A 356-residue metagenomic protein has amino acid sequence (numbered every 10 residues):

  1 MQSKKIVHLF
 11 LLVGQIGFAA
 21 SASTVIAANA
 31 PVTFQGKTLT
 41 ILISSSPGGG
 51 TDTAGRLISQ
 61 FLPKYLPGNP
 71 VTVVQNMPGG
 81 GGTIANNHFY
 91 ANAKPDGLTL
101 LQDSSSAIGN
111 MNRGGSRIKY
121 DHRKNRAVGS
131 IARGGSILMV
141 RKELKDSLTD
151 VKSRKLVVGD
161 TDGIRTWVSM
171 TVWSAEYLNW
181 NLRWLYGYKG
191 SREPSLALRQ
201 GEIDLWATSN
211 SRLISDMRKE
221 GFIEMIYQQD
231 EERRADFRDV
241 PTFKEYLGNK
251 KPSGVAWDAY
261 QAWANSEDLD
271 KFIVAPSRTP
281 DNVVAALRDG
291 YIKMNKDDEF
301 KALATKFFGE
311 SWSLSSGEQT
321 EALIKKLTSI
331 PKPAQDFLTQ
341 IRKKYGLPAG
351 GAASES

Functional and structural regions predicted by a protein language model:
M1-I6: N-terminal secretory signal peptides that target proteins for export/translocation
L9-S21: Bacterial N-terminal signal peptides
I26-N125, K155, G163-W167, E176-M217 (+3 more regions): N-terminal (or domain-start) structured segment
S46-G48, S105, S136, V140-K145 (+4 more regions): Short coil/turn segments
I108-S116, S130-L144, V172-Y177, D268-V274: Periplasmic solute-binding protein
H122-D162, L178: A conserved helix-loop-strand patch within extracytoplasmic ligand-binding domains of the periplasmic binding
S147, I214-N295, K343-S356: C-terminal lobe and pocket-closing loops of periplasmic/extracytoplasmic Venus-flytrap solute-binding proteins
A264-K332: Secondary-structure end/capping motifs
